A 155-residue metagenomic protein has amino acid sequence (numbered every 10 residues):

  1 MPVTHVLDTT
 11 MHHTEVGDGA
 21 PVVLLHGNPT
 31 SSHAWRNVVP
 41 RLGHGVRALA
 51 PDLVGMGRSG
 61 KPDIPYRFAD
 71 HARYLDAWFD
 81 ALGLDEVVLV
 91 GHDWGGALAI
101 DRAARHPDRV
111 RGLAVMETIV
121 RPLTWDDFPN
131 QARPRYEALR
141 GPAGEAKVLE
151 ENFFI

Functional and structural regions predicted by a protein language model:
P2, M11, P21, L49 (+2 more regions): Flexible "cap/lid" subdomain of the alpha/beta-hydrolase fold that forms the substrate-access gate
T9-R58: Conserved HGGG/HGGXW glycine-rich cap/lid loop of the alpha/beta-hydrolase fold
